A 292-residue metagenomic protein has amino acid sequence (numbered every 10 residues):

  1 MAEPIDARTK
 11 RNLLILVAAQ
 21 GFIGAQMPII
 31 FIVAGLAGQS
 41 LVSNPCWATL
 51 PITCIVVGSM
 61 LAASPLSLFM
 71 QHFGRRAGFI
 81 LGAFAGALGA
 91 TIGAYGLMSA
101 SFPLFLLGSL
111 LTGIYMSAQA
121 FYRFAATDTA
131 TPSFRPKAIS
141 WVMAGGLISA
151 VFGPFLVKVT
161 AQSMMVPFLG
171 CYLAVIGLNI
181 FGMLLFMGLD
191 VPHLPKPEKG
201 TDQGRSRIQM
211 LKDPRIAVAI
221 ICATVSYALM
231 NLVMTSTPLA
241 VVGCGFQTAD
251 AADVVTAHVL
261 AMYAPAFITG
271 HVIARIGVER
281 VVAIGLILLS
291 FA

Functional and structural regions predicted by a protein language model:
M1-K10, D190-I220: Juxtamembrane intracellular "pre-TM" segments in multi-pass secondary transporters
D6-Q39, L110, K212-L232: Pair of pore-lining "gating" transmembrane helices in MFS-fold secondary transporters
K10, Y95-L107: Helix-loop junctions at membrane interfaces in 12-TM secondary transporters
I32-P45, T235-V254: Short amphipathic helix-loop junctions that connect adjacent transmembrane helices in Major Facilitator Superfamily/SLC
A62-R75, A161, A264-V278: Helix-to-loop junctions at the C-terminal end of transmembrane segments in multipass secondary transporters
F84-S99, L288-A292: C-terminal ends and interior cores of transmembrane alpha-helices in multi-pass membrane transporters/permeases
L106-A144: Cytoplasmic helix-loop-helix junction between adjacent transmembrane helices in 12-TM secondary transporters
V157-K158, I176-P197: C-terminal membrane-cytosol helix-exit motif in multi-pass small-molecule transporters
